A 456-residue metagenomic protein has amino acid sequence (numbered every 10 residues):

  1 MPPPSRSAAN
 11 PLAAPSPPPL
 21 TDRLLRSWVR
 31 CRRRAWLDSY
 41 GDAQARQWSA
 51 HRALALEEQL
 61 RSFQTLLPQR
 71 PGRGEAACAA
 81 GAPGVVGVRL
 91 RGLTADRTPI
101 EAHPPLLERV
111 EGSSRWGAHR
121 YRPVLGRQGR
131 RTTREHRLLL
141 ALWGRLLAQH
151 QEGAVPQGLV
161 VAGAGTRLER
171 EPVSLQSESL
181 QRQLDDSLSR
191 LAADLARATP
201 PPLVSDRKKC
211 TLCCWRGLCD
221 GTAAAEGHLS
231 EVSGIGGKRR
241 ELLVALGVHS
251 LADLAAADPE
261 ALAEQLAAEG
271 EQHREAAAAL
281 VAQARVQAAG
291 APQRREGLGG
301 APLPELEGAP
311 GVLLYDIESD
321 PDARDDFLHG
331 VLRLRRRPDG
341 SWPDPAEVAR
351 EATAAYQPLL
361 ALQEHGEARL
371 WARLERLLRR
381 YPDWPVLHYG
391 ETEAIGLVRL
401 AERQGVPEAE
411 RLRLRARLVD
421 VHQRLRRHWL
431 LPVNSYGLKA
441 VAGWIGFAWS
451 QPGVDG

Functional and structural regions predicted by a protein language model:
M1-W116: Metal-dependent nuclease catalytic cores that hydrolyze phosphodiester bonds in DNA/RNA, characterized by
P15-L24, T133-E135, L203-S205, V433: Structural motif
V29-R30, I235, Y315, V419: Single, functionally critical "micro-switch" positions that shape active/binding sites and transmembrane helices
S39-G41, L203-K208, R295-L298, G453-G456: Short coil/turn segments at secondary-structure boundaries
A82-T94, E101-G112, G117-G165, E169-D194 (+1 more regions): Conserved DEDDh/DEDDy metal-dependent 3′-5′ exonuclease domain
A102-P104, K208, F327-H329: Change "...and in nucleic-acid phosphodiester-cleaving endonucleases..." to "...and in nucleic-acid processing enzymes
S174-L242: Long, highly charged, low-complexity intrinsically disordered interaction regions that mediate electrostatic DNA/RNA
R216-E367: C-terminal extensions
